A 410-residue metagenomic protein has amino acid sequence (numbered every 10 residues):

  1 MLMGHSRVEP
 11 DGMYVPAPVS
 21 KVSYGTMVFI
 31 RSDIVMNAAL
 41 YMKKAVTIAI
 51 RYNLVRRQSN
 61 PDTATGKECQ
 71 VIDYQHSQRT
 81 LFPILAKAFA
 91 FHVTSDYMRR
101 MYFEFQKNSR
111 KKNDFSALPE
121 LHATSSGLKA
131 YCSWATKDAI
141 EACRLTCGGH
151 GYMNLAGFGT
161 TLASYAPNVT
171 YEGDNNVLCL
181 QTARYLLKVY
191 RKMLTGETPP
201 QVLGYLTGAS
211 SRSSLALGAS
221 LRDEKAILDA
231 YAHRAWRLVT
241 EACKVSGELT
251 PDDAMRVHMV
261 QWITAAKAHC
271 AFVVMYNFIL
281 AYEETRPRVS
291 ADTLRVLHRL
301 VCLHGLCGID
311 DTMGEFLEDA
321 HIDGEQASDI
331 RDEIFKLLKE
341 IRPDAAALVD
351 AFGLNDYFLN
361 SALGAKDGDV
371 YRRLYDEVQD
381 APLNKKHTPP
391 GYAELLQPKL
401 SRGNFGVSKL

Functional and structural regions predicted by a protein language model:
M1-L410: Flavin-dependent oxidoreductase catalytic core characteristic of acyl-CoA dehydrogenase/oxidase-like enzymes
